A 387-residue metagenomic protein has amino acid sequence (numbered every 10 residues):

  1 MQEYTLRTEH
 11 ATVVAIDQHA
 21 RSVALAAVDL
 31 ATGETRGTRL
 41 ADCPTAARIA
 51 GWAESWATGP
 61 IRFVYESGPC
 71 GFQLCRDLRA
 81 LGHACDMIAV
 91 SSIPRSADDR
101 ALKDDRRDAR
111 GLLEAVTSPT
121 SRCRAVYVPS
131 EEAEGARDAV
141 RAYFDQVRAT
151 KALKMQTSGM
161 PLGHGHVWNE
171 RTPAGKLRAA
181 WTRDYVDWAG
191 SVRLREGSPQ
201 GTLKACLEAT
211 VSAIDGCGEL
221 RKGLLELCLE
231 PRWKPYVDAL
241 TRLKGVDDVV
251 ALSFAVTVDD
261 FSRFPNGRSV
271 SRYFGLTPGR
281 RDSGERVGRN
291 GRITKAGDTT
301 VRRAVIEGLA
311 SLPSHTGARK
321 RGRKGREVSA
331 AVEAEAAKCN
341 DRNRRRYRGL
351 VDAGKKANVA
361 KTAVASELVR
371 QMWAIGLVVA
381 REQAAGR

Functional and structural regions predicted by a protein language model:
R7-D29, L112: Gly/Thr-rich phosphate-binding beta-strand-loop-beta motif of the actin/hexokinase/Hsp70
T32-G59: Nucleic-acid-processing active sites and adjacent nucleic-acid-binding tracks, predominantly divalent metal-dependent
P60-G68: Short glycine-rich phosphate-binding loop at a beta-alpha junction
D86-A125, G175, A180, V287-A296: Short alpha-helix plus adjacent loop in nuclease-associated cores
L113-R141, A180-G197: A short, charged helix-loop
R141-A239: Glycine-rich, often acidic, oxyanion-interacting loops/wings at catalytic, nucleic-acid, or phospho-protein interfaces
A239-R242, D248-A353, G386: Phosphate-backbone recognition surface of nucleic-acid-processing proteins
C339-D341, R345-R387: Basic, amphipathic alpha-helical segments enriched in Lys/Arg and hydrophobic/aromatic residues
